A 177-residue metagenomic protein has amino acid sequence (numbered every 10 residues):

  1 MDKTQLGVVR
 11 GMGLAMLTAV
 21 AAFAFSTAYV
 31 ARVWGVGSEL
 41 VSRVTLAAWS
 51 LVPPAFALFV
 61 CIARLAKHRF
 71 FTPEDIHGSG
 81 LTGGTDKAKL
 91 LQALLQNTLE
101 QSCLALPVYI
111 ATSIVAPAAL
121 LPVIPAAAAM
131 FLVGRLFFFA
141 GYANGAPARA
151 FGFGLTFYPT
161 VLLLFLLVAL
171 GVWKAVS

Functional and structural regions predicted by a protein language model:
M1-L58: Long, highly hydrophobic alpha-helical transmembrane signal-anchor segments
K3-L6, F137-L162: Interfacial loop-to-transmembrane junctions
T18-V20, D86, G152-L166: Small-residue-rich segments of transmembrane alpha-helices in multi-pass membrane proteins, especially helix faces
V30-R32, A129-A143: Transmembrane alpha-helical segments of integral membrane proteins
V36, V60-T85: Membrane-helix interface/capping segments
A55, Q96-A111: Core segments of transmembrane alpha-helices that mediate helix-helix packing or line hydrophobic substrate/ligand
H77-Q101: Short membrane-interface loop/juxtamembrane segments of multi-pass integral membrane proteins
F165-S177: Juxtamembrane boundary at the C-terminal end of a transmembrane helix
